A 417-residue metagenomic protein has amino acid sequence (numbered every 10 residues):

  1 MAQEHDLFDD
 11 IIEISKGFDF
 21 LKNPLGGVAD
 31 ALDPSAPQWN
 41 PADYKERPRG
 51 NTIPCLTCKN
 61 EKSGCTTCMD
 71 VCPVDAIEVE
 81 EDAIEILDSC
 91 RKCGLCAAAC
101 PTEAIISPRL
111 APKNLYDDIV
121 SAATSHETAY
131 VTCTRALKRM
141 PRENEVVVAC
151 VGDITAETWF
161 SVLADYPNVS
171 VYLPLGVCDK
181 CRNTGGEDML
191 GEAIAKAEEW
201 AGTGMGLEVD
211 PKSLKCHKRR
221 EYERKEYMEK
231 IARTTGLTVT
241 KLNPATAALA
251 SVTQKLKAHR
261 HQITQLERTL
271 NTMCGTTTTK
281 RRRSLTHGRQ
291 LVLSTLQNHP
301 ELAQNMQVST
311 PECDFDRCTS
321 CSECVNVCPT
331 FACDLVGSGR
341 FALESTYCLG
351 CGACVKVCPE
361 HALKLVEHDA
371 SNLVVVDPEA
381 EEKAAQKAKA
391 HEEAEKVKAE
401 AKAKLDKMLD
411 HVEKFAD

Functional and structural regions predicted by a protein language model:
M1-R47, I53, T57, A98-P211 (+2 more regions): Flanking helices and flexible, charged tails adjoining ferredoxin-like Fe-S electron-transfer domains in multi-subunit
M1-V71, H126-T134, K215-E221, E229-T319 (+3 more regions): Ferredoxin-type iron-sulfur electron-transfer modules and their immediate structural context
T52, D88, S345-T346: Short, well-ordered coil/turn residues that connect adjacent beta-strands
S63-E85, R91, L95-K113, E323-R340 (+1 more regions): Iron-sulfur cluster-binding cysteine motifs and their immediate structural context in ferredoxin-like electron-transfer
E145-V146, A195, K212-E229: Terminal amphipathic alpha-helical/low-complexity segments used for targeting or macromolecular assembly
I154, R340-F341: Short acidic loop-to-helix transition motifs that present clustered carboxylates
C313, G337, L343: Polyanion-binding interface signature
L349: Extended, alpha-helix-rich binding/interface surfaces that flank or overlap catalytic cores and mediate recognition
